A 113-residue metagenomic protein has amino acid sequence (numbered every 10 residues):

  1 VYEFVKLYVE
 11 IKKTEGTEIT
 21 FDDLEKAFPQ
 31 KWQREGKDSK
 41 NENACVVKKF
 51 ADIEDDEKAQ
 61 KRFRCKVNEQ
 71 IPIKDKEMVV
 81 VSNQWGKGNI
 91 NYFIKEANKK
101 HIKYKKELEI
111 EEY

Functional and structural regions predicted by a protein language model:
V1-Y113: Intrinsically disordered, charged low-complexity linkers and terminal tails that flank or connect structured domains
